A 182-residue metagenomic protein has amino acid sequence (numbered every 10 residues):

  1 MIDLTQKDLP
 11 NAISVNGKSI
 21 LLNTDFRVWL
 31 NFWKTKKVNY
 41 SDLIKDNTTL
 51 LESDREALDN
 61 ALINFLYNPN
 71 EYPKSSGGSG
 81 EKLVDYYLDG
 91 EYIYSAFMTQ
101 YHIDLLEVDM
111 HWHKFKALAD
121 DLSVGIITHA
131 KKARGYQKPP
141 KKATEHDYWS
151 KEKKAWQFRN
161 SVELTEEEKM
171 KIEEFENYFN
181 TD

Functional and structural regions predicted by a protein language model:
M1-S19, K34-D182: Charged interaction scaffolds used for protein-protein
D25: Surface loops and adjacent helix of pleckstrin homology
V28: Single, function-defining residue in the core of a domain
